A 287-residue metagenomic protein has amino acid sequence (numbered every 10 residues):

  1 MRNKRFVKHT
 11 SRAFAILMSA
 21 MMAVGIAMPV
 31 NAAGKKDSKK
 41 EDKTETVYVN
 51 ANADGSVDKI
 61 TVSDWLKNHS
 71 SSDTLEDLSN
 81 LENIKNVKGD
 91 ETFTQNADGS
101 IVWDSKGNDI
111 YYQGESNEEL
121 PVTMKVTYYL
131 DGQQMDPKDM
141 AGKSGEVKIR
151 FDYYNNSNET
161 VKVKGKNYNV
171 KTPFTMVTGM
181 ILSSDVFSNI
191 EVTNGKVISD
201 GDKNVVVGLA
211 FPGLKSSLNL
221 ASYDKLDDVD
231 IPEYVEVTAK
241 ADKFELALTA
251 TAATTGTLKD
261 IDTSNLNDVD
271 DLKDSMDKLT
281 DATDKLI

Functional and structural regions predicted by a protein language model:
R2-I287: Cytosol-facing boundaries of transmembrane alpha helices in integral membrane proteins
